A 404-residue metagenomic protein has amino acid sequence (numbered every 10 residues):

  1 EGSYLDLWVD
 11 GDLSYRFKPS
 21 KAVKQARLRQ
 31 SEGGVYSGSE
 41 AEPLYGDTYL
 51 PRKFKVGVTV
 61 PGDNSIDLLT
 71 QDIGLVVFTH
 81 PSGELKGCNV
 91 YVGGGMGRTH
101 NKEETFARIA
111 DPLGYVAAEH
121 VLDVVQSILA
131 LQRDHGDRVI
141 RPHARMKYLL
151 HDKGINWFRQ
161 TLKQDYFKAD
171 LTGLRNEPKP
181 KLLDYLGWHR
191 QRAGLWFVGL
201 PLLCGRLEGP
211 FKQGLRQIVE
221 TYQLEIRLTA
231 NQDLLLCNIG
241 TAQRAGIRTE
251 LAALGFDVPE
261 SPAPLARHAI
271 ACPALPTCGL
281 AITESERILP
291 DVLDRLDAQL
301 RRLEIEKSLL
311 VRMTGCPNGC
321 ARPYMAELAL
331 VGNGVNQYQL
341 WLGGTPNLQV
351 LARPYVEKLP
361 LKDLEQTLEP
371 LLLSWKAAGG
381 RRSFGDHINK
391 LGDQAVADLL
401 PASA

Functional and structural regions predicted by a protein language model:
E1-A404: Peripheral terminal and linker regions in Fe-S/redox and tRNA-modifying enzymes
